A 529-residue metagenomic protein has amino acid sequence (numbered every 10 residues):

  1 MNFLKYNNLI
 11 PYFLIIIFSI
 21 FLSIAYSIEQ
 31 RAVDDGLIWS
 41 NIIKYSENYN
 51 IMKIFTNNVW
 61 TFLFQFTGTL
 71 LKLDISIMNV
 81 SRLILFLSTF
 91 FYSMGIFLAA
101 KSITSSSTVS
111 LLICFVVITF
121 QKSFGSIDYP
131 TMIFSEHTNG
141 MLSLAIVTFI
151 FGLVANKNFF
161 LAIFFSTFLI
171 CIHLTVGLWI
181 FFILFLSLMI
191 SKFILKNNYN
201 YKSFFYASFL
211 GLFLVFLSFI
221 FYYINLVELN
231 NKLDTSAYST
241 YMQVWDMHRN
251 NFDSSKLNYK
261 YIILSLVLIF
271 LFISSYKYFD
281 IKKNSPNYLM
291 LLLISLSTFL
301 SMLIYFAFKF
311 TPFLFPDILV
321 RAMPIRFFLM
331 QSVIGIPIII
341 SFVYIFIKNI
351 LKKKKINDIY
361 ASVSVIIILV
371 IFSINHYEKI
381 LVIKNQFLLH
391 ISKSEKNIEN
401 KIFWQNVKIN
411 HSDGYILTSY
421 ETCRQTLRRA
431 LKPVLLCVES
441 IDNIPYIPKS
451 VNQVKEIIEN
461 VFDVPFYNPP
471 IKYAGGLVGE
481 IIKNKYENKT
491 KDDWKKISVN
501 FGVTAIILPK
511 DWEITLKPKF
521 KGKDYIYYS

Functional and structural regions predicted by a protein language model:
M1-F21: Start-transfer (signal-anchor) and selected internal transmembrane alpha helices of multi-pass inner/ER membrane
I17-L63, S76, L174-I180, S191-S332: Transmembrane catalytic cores of multi-pass membrane glycosyltransferases and polysaccharide-assembly enzymes
F21-S93, A99-F115, G125-S143, C171-L174: Active-site lumenal/periplasmic loops and adjacent helix-entry segments of GT-C-fold, multi-pass membrane
L142-L161, I194-L195: Membrane-interface transmembrane helices that cradle and orient dolichyl/undecaprenyl
F151, F160-V176, I180, F185 (+1 more regions): Membrane-interface alpha helices of multi-pass inner-membrane proteins
F209-L212, F346-K379: Signature aromatic-anchored transmembrane alpha helix within multi-pass, membrane-resident enzymes that catalyze glycan
D317-L351, D358, S364: Hydrophobic/aromatic-rich transmembrane helices and adjacent perimembrane loops
I402-I481, K495-I497, G502-W512: Short periplasmic/luminal acceptor-recognition loop of GT-C membrane glycosyltransferases, typified by
